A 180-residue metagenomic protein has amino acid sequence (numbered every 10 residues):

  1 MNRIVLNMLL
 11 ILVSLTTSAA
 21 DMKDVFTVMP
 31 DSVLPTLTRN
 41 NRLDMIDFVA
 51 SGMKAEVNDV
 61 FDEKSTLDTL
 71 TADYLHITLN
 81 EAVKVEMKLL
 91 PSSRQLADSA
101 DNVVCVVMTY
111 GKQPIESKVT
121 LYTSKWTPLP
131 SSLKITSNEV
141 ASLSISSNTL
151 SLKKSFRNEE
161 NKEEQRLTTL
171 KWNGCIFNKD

Functional and structural regions predicted by a protein language model:
N2-L10: Sec-dependent signal peptide recognition, specifically the positively charged N-region followed immediately by
L10-S18: Hydrophobic h-region of N-terminal signal peptides that target proteins for export in Gram-negative bacteria
A19-R94: Terminal domain-start segments
D59-D62, L67-L70, Q113-E116, E160-E164: Short, solvent-exposed loop/turn segments at conserved positions within beta-propeller repeat blades
L67-N80, L121-S132, K171-N178: Surface-exposed loop/turn elements that mediate protein-protein interactions on large endomembrane-trafficking
K84-S99, V140-S147: Structural signature of eukaryotic scaffold interfaces centered on beta-propeller domains
D98-K134: Mid-length scaffold segments of soluble, non-membrane domains
L129-D180: Short aromatic loop motif centered on NTY/YTY
